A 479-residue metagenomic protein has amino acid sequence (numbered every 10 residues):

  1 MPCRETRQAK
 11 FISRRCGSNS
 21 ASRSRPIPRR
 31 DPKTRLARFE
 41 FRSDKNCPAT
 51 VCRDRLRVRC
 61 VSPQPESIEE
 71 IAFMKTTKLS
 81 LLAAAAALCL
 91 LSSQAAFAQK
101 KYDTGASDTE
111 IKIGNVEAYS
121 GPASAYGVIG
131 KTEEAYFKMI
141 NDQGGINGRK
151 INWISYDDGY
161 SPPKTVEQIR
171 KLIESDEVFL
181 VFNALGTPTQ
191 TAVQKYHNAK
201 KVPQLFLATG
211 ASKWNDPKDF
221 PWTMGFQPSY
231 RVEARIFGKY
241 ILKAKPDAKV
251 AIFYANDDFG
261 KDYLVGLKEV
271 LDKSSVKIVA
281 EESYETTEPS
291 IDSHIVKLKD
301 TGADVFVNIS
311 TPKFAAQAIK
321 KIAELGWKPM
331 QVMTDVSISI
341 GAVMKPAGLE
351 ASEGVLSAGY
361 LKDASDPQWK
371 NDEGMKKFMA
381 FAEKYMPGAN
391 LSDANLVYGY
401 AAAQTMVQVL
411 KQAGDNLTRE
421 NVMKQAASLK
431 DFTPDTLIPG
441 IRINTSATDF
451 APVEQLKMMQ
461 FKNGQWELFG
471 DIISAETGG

Functional and structural regions predicted by a protein language model:
M1-P32: Conserved C-terminal "lid"/linker of ANL adenylate-forming enzymes
D31-I111, A475-G479: Short, low-complexity disordered leader/linker segments with a strong preference for bacterial N-terminal type II
Q99-Y102, E110, A125-K131, D142-D216 (+3 more regions): Beta-alpha junction/loop-to-helix N-cap segments that form part of ligand/metal-binding clefts
K101-E110, G114-E134, Y156-P163, L185-G186 (+4 more regions): Extracytoplasmic "Venus flytrap"
A118, K138, Q404-Q412: Short glycine/serine- and small hydrophobic-enriched flexible loop segments
E177-E281, Q331-S357: Extracytoplasmic ligand/sensor domains, especially the bilobed periplasmic-binding protein
I322-Y398, I472-E476: Extracellular/periplasmic periplasmic-binding protein-like sensory domains
K384-V397, V407-W466: Segments of small-molecule ligand-sensing domains
